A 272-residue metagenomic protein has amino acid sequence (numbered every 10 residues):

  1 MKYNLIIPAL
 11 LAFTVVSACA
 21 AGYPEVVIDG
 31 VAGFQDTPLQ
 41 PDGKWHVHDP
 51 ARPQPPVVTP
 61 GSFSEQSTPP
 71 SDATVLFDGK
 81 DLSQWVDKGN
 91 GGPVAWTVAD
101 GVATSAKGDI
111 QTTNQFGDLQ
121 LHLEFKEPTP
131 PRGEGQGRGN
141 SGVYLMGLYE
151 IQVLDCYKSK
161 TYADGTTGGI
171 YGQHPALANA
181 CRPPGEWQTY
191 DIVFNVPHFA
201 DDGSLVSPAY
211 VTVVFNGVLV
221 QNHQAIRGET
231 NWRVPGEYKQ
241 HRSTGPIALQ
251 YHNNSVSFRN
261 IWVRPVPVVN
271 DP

Functional and structural regions predicted by a protein language model:
M1-A9: Bacterial N-terminal signal peptides that target proteins for export
P8-S17: Bacterial N-terminal signal peptides
A21-P272: Carbohydrate-interacting regions of secretory-pathway proteins
